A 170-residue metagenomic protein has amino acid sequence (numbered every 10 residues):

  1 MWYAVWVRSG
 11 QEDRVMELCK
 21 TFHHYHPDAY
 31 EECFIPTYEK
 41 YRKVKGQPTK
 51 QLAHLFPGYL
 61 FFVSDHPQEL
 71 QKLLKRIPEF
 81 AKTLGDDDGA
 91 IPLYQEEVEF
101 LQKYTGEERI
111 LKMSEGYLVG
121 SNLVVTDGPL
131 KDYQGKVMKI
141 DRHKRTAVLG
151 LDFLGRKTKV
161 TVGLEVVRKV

Functional and structural regions predicted by a protein language model:
M1, T126-Q134: Short coil-to-beta-strand transition motifs
M1-N122, V148-V170: Acidic-enriched and Gly/Ser
G128-L130, I140-R145: Short, conserved beta-turn/loop elements at beta-strand boundaries and strand-helix junctions
